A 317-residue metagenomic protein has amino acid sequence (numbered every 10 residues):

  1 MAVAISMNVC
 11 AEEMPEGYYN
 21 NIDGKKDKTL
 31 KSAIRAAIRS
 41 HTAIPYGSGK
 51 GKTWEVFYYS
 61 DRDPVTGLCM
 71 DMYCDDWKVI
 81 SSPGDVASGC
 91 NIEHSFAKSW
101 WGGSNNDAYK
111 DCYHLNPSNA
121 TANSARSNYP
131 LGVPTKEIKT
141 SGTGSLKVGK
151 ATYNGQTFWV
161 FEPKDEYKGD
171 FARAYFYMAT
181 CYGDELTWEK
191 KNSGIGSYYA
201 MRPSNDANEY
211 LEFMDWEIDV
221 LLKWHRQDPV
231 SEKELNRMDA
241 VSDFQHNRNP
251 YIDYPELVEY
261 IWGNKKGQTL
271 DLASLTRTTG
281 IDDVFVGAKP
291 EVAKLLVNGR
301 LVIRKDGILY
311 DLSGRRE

Functional and structural regions predicted by a protein language model:
A4-N8: N-terminal signal peptide c-region/cleavage motif recognized by signal peptidases
C10-K78, Y260-T269: N-terminal module-boundary/linker segments of secreted carbohydrate-active enzymes
C69, F96, T157-V160, L301 (+2 more regions): Short, solvent-exposed loop/turn motifs
C74-V79, A179-D184, K305-G307: Short, flexible beta-strand-to-coil junctions
I80-G84: A short acidic-Thr-Gly-centered motif at the start of a beta-strand
D85-N91, F96-R277: Domain-level detector of nuclease and nuclease-like folds in predominantly extracellular/periplasmic contexts
R277-E317: C-terminal outer-membrane/trafficking sorting elements
